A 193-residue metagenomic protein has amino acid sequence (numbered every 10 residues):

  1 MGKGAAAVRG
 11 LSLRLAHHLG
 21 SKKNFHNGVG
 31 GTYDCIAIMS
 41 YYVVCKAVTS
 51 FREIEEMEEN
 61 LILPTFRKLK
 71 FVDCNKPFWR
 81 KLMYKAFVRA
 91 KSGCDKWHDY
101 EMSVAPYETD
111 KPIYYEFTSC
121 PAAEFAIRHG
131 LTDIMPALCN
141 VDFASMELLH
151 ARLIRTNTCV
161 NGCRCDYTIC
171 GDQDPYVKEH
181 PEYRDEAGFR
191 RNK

Functional and structural regions predicted by a protein language model:
M1-C45: N-terminal, charged low-complexity regulatory/assembly segments
K3-A5, R9, E59, D133-N140: Well-ordered, non-membrane alpha-helical segments in soluble/globular domains
S21-K22, V88-H98, F143-L148: Short, solvent-exposed secondary-structure boundary motifs
G30-R128: Amphipathic interaction/junction segments at domain boundaries or subunit interfaces
M102-N161: Short, hydrophobic/π-rich interface segment
A122-E124, D172-E179: Short, charged/polar, Gly/Pro-enriched secondary-structure boundary elements
C165-Q173: A short beta-strand motif that forms the metal-chelation/ATP-contact edge of phosphoryl-transfer active sites
E182-K193: Short, cationic low-complexity segments
